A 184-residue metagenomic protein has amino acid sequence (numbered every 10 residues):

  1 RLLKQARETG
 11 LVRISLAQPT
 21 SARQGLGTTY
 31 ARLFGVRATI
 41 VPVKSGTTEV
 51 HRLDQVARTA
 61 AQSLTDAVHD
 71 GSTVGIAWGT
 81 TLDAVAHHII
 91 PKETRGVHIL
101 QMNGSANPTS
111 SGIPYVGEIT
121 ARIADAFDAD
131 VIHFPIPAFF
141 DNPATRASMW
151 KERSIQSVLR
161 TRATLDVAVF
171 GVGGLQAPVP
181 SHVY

Functional and structural regions predicted by a protein language model:
R1-R13: N-terminal helix-turn-helix
K4, Q55-R58, R160: A broad detector of short, well-ordered amphipathic alpha-helices that serve as recognition/interaction surfaces
A6, G71, G75, V167: Short glycine- and Lys/Arg-enriched binding-loop motifs that mark or flank ligand-binding interfaces
G10-I14, T28, R153, H182: Flexible, active-site-adjacent loop/turn segments at secondary-structure boundaries
S15-P143: N-terminal active-site beta-alpha-beta segment that forms phosphate/nucleotide-binding and substrate-recognition loops
F134-E152, R160-A163: Internal, active-site/partner-interface "lid" segment
W150-Y184: Glycine-rich phosphate-binding loop
